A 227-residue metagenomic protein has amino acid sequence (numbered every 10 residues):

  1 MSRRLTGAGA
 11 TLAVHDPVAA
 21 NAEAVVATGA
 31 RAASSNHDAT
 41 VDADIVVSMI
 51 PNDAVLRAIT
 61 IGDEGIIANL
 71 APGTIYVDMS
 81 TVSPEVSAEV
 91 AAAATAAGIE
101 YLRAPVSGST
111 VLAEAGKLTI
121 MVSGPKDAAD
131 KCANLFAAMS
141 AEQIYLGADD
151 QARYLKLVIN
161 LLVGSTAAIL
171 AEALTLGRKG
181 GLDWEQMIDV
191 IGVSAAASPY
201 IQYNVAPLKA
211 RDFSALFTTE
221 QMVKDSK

Functional and structural regions predicted by a protein language model:
M1-S48, T74, M79-S80: NAD(P)+-binding Rossmann beta1-loop-alpha1 motif at the extreme N-terminus of oxidoreductases
P17-V18, N52, P125: Residues in the short beta-alpha loop(s) of Rossmann-like NAD(P)-binding domains
I50-G62: Glycine/threonine-rich flexible loop motifs
I67-E85: ADP-ribose/adenylate-binding Rossmann-like module
V82-L161: Rossmann-fold dinucleotide-binding core
D149-L161, S165-A168, L174-L176, G180: Conserved anion/nucleotide-ligand pocket segment
R153-Y154, P199-K227: Interdomain hinge/lid region at the active-site interface of Rossmann-like NAD(P)-dependent oxidoreductases
L182-A195: Small-residue-rich helix-loop
